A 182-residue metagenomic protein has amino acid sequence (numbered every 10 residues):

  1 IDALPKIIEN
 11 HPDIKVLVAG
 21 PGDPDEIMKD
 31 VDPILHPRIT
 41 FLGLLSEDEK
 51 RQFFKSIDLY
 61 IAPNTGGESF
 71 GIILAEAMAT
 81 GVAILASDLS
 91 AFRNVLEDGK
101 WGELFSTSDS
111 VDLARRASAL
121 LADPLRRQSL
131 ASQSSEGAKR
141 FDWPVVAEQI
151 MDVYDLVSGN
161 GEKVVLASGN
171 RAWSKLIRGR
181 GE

Functional and structural regions predicted by a protein language model:
I1-D2, K15-M28: Glycosyltransferase donor-sugar binding loop
I27-D48: Nucleotide-activated donor-binding/catalytic signature segment of Leloir-type glycosyltransferases, i.e., the conserved
L44-L45, Q52-I57, I72: Short alpha-helical donor nucleotide-sugar binding micro-motif in glycosyltransferases
R51, L74-A79, S90-N94: Short alpha-helical segment that forms part of, or immediately flanks, the ligand-binding pocket in carbohydrate-active
L59, A83-A86: Short hydrophobic beta-strand element within catalytic cores of glycosyltransferases and related nucleotide-activated
D98-G99, E103-S110, A119-P124: Conserved acidic donor-binding segment of nucleotide-sugar-dependent glycosyltransferases
D112, R126-R140, D152: A short, well-ordered alpha-helix in the C-terminal region of glycosyltransferases
W143-G181: C-terminal alpha-helical cap of glycosyltransferases
